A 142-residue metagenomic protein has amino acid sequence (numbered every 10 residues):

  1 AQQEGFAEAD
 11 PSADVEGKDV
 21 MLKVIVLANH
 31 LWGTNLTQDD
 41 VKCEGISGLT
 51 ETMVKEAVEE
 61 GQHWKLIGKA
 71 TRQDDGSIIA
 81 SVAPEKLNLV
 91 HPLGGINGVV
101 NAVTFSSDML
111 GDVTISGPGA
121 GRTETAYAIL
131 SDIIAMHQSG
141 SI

Functional and structural regions predicted by a protein language model:
A1-G95, V100-A102: Substrate-binding/catalytic subdomain of NAD(P)-dependent oxidoreductase enzymes
V90-I142: ATP-dependent carboxylate/acyl-activation modules
